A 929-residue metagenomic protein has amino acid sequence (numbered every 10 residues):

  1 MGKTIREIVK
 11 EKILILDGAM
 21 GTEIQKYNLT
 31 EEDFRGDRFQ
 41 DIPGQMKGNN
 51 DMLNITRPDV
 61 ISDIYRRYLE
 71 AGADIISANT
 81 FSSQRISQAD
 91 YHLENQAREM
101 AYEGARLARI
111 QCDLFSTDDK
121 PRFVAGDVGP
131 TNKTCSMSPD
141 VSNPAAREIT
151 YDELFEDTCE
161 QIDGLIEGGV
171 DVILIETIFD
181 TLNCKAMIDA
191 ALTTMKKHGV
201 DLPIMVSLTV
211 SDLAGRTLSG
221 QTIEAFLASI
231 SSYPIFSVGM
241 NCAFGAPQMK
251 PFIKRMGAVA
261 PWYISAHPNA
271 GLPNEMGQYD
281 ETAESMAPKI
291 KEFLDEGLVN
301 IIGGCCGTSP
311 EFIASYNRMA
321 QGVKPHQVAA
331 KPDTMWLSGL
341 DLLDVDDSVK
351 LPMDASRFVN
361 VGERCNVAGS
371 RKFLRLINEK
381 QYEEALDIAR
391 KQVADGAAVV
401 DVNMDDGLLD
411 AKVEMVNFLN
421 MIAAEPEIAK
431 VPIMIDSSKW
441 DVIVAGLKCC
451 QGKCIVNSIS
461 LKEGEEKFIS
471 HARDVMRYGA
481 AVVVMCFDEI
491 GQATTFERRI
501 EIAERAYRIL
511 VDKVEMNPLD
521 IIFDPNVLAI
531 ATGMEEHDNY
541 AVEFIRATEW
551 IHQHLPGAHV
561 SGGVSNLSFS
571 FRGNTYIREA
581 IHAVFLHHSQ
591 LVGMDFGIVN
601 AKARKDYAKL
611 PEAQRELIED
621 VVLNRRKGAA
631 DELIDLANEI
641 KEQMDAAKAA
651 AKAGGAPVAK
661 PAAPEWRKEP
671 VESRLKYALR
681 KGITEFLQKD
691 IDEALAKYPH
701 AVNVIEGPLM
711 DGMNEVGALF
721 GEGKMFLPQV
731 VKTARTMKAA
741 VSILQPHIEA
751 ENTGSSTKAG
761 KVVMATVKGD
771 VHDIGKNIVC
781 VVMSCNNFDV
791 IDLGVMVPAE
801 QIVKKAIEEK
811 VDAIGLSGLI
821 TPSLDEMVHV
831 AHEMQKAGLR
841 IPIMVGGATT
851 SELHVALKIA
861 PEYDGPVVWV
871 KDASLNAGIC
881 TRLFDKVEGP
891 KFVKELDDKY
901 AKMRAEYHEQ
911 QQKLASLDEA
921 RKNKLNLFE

Functional and structural regions predicted by a protein language model:
M1-E929: Domain-level signal for soluble alpha/beta catalytic cores
